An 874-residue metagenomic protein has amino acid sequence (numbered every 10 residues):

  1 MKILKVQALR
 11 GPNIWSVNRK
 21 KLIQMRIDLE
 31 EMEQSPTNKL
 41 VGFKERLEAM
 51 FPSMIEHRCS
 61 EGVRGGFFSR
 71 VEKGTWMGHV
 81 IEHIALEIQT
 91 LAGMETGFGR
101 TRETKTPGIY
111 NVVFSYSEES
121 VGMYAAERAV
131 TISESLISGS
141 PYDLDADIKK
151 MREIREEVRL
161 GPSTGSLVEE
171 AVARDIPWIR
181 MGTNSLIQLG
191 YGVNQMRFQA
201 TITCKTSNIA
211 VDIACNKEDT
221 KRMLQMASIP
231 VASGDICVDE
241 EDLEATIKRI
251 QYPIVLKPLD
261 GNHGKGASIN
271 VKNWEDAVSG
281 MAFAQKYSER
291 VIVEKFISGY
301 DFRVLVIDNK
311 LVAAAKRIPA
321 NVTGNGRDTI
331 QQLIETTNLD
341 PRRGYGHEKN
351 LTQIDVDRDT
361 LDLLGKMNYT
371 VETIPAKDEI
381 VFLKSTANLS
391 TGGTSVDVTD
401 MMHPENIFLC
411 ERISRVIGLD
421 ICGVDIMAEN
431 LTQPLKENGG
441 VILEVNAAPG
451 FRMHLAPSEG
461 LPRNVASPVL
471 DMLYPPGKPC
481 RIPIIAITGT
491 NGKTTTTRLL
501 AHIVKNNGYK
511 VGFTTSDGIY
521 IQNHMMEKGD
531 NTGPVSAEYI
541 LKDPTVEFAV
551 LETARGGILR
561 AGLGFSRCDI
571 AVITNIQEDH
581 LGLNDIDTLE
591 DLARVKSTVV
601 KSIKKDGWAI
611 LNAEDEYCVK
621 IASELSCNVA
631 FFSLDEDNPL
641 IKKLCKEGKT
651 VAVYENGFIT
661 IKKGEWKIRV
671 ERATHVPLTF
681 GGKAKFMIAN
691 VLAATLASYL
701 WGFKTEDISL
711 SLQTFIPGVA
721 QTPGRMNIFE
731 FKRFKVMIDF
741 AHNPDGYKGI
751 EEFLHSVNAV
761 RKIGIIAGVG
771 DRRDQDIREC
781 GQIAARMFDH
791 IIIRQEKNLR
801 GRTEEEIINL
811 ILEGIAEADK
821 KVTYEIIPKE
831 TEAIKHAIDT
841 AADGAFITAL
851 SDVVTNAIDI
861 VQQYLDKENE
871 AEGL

Functional and structural regions predicted by a protein language model:
M1-A173, K310-A313, I318-Q332, D359 (+2 more regions): ATP-dependent carboxylate activation and anion-phosphoryl transfer catalytic cores that bind Mg-ATP to form
K5, G11-Q24, D28-E48, I55-F68 (+5 more regions): ATP-dependent carboxylate-amine ligase
V41, M196-R358, P404: Active-site nucleotide/adenylate-binding loops and adjacent lid/helix of ATP-dependent enzymes
P107-I109, V113-R249, N262: Conserved N-proximal alpha/beta basic substrate-recognition cap immediately N-terminal to, or forming the N-lobe
A171, D425, T514, E552 (+7 more regions): Residue-level signal for inorganic ion chemistry
P476-G518: Walker A (P-loop) phosphate-binding motif
M525-L640, H675-L678, P744, K748: Flexible active-site lid/hinge loop adjacent to a nucleotide/diphosphate and Mg2+-phosphate binding pocket
I586-A593, S597, G607, C627-K748: Adenine nucleotide phosphate-binding catalytic loops in nucleotide-utilizing enzymes
